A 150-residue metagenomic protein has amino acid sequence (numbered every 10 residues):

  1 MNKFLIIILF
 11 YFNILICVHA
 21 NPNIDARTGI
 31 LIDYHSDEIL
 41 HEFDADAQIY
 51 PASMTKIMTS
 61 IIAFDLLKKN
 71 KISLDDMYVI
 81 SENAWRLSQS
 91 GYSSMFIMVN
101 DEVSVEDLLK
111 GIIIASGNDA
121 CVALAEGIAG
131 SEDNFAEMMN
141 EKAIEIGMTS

Functional and structural regions predicted by a protein language model:
M1-L5: Positively charged n-region of N-terminal signal peptides that target proteins for export
I6-L15: Bacterial N-terminal signal peptides
V18-S150: Active-site-adjacent loops and short helices of periplasmic peptidoglycan-processing enzymes
